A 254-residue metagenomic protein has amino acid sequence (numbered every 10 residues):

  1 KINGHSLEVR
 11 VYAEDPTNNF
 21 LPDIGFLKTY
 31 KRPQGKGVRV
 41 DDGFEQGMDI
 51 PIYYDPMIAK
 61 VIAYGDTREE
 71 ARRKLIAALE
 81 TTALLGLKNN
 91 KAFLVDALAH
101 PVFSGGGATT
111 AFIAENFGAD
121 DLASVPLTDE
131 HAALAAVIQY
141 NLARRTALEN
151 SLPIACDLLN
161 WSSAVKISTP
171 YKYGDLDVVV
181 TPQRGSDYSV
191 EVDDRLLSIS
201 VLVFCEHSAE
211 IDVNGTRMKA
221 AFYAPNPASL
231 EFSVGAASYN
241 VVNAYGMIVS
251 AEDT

Functional and structural regions predicted by a protein language model:
K1-S198, L202: Catalytic cores of soluble metabolic enzymes centered on carboxylation/carboxyl-transfer
N3, D55, R184, F204-C205 (+3 more regions): Short flexible coil/turn linkers enriched for glycine and charged/polar residues that connect secondary-structure
V11-A13, A63-G65, V213, V234 (+1 more regions): Flexible glycine-/small-residue-rich
Y188-V190, H207-I211: One face of beta-strands
D194-R195, I199, D212, A220 (+1 more regions): C-terminal amphipathic alpha-helical interaction region
A209, V234, A251-E252: Charged regulatory segments coupled to nucleotide-binding catalytic modules in large multidomain enzymes
K219-A221, A237-Y245: Edge beta-strands of extracellular beta-sandwich domains
V242-T254: Acidic, low-complexity mobile loops and tails
